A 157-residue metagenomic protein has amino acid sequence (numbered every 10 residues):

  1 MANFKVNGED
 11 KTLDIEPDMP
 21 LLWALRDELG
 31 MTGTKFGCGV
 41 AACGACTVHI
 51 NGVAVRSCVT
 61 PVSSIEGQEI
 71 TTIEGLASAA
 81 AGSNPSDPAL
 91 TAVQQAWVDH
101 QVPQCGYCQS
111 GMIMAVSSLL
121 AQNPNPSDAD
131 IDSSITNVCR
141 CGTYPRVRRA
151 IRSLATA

Functional and structural regions predicted by a protein language model:
M1-A157: Signature of N-terminal electron-transfer/Fe-S-associated modules in redox systems
